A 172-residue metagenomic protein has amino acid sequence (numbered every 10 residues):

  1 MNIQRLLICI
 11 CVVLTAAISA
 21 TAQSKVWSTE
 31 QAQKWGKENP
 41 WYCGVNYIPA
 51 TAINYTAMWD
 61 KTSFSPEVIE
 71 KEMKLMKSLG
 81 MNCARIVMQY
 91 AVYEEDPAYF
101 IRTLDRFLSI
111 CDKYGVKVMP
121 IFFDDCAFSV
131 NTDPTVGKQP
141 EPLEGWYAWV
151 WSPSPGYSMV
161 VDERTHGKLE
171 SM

Functional and structural regions predicted by a protein language model:
M1-I8: Bacterial N-terminal signal peptides that target proteins for export
Q4, L14, W35-K37: A generic structural signal for short, solvent-exposed coil/turn residues that cap or connect secondary-structure
I8-A17: Bacterial N-terminal signal peptides
I18-A22: Sec/Tat signal peptide C-region and signal peptidase I cleavage site
S24-M172: Active-site mouth of glycoside hydrolases
